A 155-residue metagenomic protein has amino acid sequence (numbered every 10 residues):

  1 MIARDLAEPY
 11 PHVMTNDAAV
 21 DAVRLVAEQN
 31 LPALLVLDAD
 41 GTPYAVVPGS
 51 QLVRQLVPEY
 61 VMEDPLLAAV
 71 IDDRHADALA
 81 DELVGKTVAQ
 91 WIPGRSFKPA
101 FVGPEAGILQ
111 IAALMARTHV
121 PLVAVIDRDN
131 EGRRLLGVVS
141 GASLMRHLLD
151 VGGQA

Functional and structural regions predicted by a protein language model:
M1-L31, L37-A39, P43-Y44, L66-L114 (+3 more regions): Bateman/CBS regulatory modules and CBS-like beta-alpha motifs in cytosolic regions of diverse proteins
A7, L31, P43-E59, V120-A124 (+1 more regions): Short beta->alpha transition motifs characteristic of CBS
